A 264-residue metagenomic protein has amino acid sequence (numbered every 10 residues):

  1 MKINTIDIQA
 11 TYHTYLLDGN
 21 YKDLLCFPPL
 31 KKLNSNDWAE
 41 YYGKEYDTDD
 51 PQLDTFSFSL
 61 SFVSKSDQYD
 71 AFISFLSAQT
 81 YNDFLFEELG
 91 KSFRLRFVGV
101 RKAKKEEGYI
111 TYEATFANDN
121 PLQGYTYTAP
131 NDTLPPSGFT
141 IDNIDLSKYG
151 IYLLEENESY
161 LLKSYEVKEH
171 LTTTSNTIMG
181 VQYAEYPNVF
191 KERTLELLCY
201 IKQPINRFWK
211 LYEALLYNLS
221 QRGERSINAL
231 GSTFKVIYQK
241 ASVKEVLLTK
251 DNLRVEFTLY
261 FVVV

Functional and structural regions predicted by a protein language model:
M1-V264: Extracellular/virion structural assembly segments
